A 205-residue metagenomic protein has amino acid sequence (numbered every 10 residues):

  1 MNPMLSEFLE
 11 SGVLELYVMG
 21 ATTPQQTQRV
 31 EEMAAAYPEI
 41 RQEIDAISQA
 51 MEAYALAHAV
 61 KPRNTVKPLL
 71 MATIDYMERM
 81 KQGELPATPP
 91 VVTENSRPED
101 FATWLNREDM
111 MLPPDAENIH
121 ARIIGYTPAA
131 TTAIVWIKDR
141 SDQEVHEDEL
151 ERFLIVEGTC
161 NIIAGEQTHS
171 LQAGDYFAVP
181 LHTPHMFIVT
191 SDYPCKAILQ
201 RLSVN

Functional and structural regions predicted by a protein language model:
M1-A36: Short, amphipathic alpha-helical interaction patch
E15-L16, E32-E94: Short alpha-helical interface segments
E78-P128: A short, N-terminal "cap"/entry segment at the start of jelly-roll beta-barrel domains of the cupin/DSBH fold
D109-M110, P114-H120, G125-D148, L181-P184: Conserved short histidine dyad/triad with adjacent acidic residue
D115-E117, L181-N205: Ligand-binding loop in jelly-roll beta-barrel domains
K138-R140, D148-E166: Glycine- and acidic-residue-biased ligand/ion/polar-headgroup-sensing regions
G165-H185: Short acidic-glycine-tyrosine-enriched beta hairpin
